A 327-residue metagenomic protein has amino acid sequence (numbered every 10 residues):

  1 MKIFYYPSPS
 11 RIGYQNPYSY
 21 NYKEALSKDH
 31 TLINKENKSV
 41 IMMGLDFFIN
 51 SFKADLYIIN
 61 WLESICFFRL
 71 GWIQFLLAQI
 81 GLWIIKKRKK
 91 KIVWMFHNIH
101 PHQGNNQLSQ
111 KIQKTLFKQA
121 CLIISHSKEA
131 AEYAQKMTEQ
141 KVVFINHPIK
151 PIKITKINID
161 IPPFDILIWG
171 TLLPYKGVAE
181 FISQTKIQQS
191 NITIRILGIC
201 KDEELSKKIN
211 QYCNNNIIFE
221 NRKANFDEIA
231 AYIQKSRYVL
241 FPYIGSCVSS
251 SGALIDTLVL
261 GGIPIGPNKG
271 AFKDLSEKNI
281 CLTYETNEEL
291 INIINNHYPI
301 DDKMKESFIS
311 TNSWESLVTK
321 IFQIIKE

Functional and structural regions predicted by a protein language model:
N105, K136, F144-P163, G177: Acidic anion/phosphate-binding donor-loop and adjacent secondary structure in glycosyltransferase catalytic cores
K118-K153: Donor nucleotide-sugar binding/catalytic pocket of nucleotide-sugar-dependent glycosyltransferases
N158-K176, I182-K186, I194-L197: Conserved donor-binding/catalytic core segment of Leloir-type glycosyltransferases
T193-S206, R222: Glycosyltransferase donor-sugar binding loop
S206-D227: Nucleotide-activated donor-binding/catalytic signature segment of Leloir-type glycosyltransferases, i.e., the conserved
D227, F241-I255, K269-D274: Nucleotide-sugar-dependent
A231-V248, G262: Acidic donor-binding loop of glycosyltransferase active sites
E288, N292, Y298-E327: A charged, aromatic-enriched C-terminal amphipathic alpha-helix characteristic of glycosyltransferases across folds
